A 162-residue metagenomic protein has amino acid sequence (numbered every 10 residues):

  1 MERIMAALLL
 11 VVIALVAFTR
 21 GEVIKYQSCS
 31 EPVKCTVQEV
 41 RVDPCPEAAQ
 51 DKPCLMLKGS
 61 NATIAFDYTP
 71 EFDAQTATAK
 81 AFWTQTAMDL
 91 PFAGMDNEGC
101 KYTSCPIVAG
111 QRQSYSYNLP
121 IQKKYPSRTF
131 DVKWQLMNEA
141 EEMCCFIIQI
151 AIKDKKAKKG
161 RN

Functional and structural regions predicted by a protein language model:
M1, V16, K158-N162: Polar low-complexity intrinsically disordered regions
R3-G21: Cleavable N-terminal signal peptides of Sec/SRP-targeted secreted and luminal proteins
E22-L119, K123-N162: Contiguous segments within soluble domain cores/interaction surfaces
